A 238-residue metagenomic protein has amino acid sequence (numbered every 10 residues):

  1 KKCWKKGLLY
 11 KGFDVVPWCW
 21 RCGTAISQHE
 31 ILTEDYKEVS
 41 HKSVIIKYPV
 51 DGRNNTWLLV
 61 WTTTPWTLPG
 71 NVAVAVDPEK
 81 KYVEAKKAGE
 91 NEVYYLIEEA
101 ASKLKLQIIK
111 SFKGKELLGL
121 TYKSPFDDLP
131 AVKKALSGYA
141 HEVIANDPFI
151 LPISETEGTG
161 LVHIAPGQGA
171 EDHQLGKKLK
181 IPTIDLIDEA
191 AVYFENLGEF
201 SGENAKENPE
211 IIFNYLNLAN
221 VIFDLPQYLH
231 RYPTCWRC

Functional and structural regions predicted by a protein language model:
K1-P69, V132, S154-C238: Residue patterns forming the tRNA-binding/recognition surfaces of aminoacyl-tRNA synthetases and related DALR
G70-V72, V76, K80-D188: Catalytic alpha/beta core of large soluble enzyme barrels
